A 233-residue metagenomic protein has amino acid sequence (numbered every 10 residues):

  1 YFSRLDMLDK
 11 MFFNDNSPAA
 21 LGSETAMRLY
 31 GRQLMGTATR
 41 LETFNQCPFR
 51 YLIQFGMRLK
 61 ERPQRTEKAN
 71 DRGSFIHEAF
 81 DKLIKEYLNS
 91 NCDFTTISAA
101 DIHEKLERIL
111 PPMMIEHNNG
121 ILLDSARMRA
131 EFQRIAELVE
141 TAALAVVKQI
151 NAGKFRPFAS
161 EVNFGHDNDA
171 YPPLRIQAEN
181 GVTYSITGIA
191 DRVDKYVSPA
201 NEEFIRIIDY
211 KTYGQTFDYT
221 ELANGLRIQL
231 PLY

Functional and structural regions predicted by a protein language model:
Y1-K82, E86: C-terminal, charged and often intrinsically disordered regions of DNA end-processing helicases and nucleases
F12-N16, G22-T25, A130-R134, E161 (+2 more regions): N-terminal start-of-chain detector that recognizes signal peptides and the immediate post-cleavage beginning
A19-G22, Q33-T37, E42-Q46, R65-G73 (+10 more regions): Active-site-proximal structural scaffolding
A20-G22, N45-M57, E107-I115, N201-T212: Active-site-adjacent bridging/hinge elements
G22-T39, Q54-E67, Y87-I97, E116-R129 (+2 more regions): Glycine- and acidic
E78-P172: A non-catalytic, helix-rich entry segment at domain boundaries
A159-L232: Non-catalytic protein-protein interaction segments used by genome-maintenance enzymes to assemble and couple activities
